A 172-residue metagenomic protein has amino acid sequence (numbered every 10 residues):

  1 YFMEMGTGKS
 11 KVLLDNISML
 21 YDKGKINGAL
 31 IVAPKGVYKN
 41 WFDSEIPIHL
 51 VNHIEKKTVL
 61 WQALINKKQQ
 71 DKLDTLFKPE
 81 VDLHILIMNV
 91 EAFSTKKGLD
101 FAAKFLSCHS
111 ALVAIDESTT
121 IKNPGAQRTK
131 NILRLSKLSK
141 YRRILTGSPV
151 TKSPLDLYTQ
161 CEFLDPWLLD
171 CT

Functional and structural regions predicted by a protein language model:
Y1-M3, T7-R128, R134-L138, L168: SF2 helicase/translocase NTPase motor core, specifically the RecA-like lobe 1 inter-motif segment between Walker
E4-G6, S139-P154, E162: Conserved helicase ATPase motor motifs in RecA-like P-loop NTPase domains
L14, E45-I46, S153-D165: PAPS/PAP-binding and catalytic site of the sulfotransferase fold
S18, L133-S136, R143, Y158-C161: Short, well-ordered alpha-helical packing segments
I31, I115, I144-L145, T159: A short, hydrophobic beta-strand element of the alpha/beta-hydrolase
E91, S148, C161, W167: Flexible, active-site-adjacent loop/turn segments at secondary-structure boundaries
C108-I115, S148-L157: Short charge-dense sequence patches
D170-T172: Flexible, disordered linker segments and immediate boundary regions flanking tandem C2H2 zinc-finger modules
